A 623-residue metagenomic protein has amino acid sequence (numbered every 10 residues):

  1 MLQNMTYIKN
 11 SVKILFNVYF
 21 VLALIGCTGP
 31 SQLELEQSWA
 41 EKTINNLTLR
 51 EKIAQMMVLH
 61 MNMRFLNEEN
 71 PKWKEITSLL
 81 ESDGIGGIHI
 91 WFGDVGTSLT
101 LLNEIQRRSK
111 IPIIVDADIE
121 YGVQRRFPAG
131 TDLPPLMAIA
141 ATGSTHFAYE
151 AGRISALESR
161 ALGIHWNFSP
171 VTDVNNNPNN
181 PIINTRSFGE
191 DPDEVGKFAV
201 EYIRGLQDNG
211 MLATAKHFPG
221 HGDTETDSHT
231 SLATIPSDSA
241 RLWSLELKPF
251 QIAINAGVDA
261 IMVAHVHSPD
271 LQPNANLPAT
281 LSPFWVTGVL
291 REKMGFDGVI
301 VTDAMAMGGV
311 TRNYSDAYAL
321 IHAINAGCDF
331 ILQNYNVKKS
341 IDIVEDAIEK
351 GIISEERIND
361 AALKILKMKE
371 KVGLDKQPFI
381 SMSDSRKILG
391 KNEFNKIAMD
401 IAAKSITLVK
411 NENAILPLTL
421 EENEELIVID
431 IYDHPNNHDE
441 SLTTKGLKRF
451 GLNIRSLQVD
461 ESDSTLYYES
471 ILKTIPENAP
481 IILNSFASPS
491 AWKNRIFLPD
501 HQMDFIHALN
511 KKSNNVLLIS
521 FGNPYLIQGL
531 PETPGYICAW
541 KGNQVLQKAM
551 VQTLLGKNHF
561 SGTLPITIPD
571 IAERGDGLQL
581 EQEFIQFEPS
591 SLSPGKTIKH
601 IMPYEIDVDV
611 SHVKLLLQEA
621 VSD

Functional and structural regions predicted by a protein language model:
N4-F16: Bacterial N-terminal signal peptides that target proteins for export
L15-A23: Bacterial N-terminal signal peptides
C27-L79, P283, E292, Y314-K596: Preference for extracellular/luminal or secreted protein segments
T48, T97-I113, V123-R125, E190-R357 (+1 more regions): Second-shell residues forming the walls of enzyme active-site clefts
A54-M61, G86-I90, I113-I119, N167-P170 (+4 more regions): Hydrophobic faces of well-ordered beta-strands that scaffold small-molecule active sites in alpha/beta enzyme cores
I76-V95, P178-N179, I254-L277, A304 (+1 more regions): Short acidic, glycine-rich surface-loop motifs adjacent to enzyme active sites
D94-S98, A141-I154, D193-G196, L242-W243: Glycine-rich anion/phosphate-binding loops
K596-D623: Beta-lactamase-like hydrolase cores
